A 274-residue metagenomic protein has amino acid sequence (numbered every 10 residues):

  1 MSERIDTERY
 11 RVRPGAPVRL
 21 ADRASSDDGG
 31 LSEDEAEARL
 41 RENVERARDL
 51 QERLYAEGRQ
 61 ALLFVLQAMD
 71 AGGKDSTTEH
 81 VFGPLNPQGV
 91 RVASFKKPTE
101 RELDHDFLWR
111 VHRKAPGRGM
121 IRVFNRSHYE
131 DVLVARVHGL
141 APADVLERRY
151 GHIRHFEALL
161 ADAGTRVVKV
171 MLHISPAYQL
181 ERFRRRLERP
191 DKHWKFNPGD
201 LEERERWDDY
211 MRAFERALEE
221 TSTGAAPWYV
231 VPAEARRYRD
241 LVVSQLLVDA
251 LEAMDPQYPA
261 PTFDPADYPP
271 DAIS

Functional and structural regions predicted by a protein language model:
M1-V44: Charged, amphipathic alpha-helical linker segments immediately N-terminal to NTP-binding catalytic cores
G30, V134-H152, L160-R212, P259-A266: A glycine- and Lys/Arg-enriched "phosphate-lid" helix/loop adjacent to the NTP-binding pocket of small-molecule kinases
G30-A38, E42, Q88-Y150: Conserved nucleotide-sensing/catalytic segment adjacent to the nucleotide-binding pocket in NTP-handling enzymes
R48-Y55: Pre-Walker A adenine-sensing motif
Q60-A61, R118-I121, G164-V168: Loop/turn-to-beta-strand initiation segments
V65-F82: Glycine-rich phosphate-binding P-loop
A71, K97-R101, S127-E130, G139 (+3 more regions): Conserved nucleotide-binding/hydrolysis micro-motifs of P-loop NTPases
R212-E215, E219-S274: NTP-dependent small-molecule kinase module
